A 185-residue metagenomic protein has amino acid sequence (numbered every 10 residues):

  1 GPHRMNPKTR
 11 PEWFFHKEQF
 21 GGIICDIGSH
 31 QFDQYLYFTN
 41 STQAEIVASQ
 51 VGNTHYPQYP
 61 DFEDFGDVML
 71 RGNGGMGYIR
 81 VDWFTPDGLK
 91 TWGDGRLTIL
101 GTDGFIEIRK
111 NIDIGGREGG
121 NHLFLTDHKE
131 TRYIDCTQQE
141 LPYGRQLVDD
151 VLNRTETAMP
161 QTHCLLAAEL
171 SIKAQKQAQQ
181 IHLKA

Functional and structural regions predicted by a protein language model:
G1-P60: Predominantly a Rossmann-like dinucleotide-binding segment in NAD(P)-dependent oxidoreductases
I27-H30, Q139, Y143, T162 (+1 more regions): A generic structural signal for residues located within well-ordered alpha-helices of large catalytic or ligand-binding
Q31-Q34, G95, Y143-L147: Hydrophobic alpha-helical segments typical of transmembrane helices and their membrane-interface/capping positions
F32, F62-G66, Q161-C164, A168: Conserved glycosyltransferase catalytic-site signature
Q43-A48, M76-Y78, I106-R109, T157-A158: Acidic/polar loop patches that form or flank catalytic/metal-binding clefts of enzymes that bind anionic ligands
P57-E63, G72-Y143: NAD(P)-dinucleotide binding in Rossmann-like oxidoreductases
V68-L70: Short beta-strand scaffold segments in enzyme catalytic cores
N73, T131, Q146-A185: C-terminal helix-rich "cap/oligomerization" subdomain common to oxidoreductases
